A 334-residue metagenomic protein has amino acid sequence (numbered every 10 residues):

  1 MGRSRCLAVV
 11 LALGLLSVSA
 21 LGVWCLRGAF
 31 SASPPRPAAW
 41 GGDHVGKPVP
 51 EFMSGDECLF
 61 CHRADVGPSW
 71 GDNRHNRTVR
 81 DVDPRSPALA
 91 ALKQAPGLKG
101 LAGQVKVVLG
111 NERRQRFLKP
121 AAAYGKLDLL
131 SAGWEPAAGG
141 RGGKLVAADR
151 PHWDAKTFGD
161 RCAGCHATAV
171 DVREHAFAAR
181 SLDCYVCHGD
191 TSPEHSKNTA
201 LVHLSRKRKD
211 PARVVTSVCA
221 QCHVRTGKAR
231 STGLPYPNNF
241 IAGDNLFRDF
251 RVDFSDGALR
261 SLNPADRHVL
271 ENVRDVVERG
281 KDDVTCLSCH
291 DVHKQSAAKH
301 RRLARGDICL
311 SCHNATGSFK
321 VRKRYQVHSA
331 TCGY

Functional and structural regions predicted by a protein language model:
M1-L15: N-terminal Sec-pathway targeting helices
L16-A20: Alpha-helical transmembrane segments
L21-G28: Juxtamembrane cytosolic interface motif at the C-terminal end of transmembrane helices
G28-K47, D65-P136, G140-A147, R173-D283 (+2 more regions): Primarily the internal scaffold of c-type cytochrome electron-transfer domains, especially repeated/multiheme c-type
V45-F60: Local sequence-structure signature of Cys/Sec-based thiol-disulfide redox active-site neighborhoods
H152-K156: Glycine-rich active-site/cofactor-binding loop and its immediate structural neighborhood
G159-R161, A167: A gly/proline- and charged-residue-enriched helix-loop-helix capping module
